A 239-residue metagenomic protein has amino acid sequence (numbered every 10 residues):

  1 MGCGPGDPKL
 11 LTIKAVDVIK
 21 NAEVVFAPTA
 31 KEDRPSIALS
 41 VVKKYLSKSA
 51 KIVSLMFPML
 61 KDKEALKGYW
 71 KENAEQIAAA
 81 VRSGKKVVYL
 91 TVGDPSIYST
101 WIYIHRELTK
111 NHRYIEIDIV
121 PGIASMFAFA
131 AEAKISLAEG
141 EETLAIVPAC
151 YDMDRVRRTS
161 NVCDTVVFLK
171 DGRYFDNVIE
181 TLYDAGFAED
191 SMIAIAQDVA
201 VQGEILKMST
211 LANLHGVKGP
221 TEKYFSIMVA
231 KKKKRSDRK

Functional and structural regions predicted by a protein language model:
M1-P8, I13-A15, K20-I115, K218 (+1 more regions): Class I S-adenosyl-L-methionine
P5-G6, A30-E32, F57, E142-Y151 (+2 more regions): Short, acidic/turn-prone active-site loops that include or flank metal/cofactor- and phosphate-binding residues
A15-V18, V41-K44, I104-E107, K134-I135 (+2 more regions): Short, solvent-exposed amphipathic alpha-helical segments in soluble enzyme and RNA/protein-processing domains
A27, S54, Y89-T91, I117-G122 (+3 more regions): General beta-strand structural signal in soluble alpha/beta enzymes
E32-P35, L60, A124-F127, F175-D176 (+1 more regions): Short gly/pro/ser/thr-enriched loop/turn and capping motifs at secondary-structure boundaries
A65-A74, E132-I135, T159-V162, L206-H215: Short, surface-exposed amphipathic charged segments that create phosphate/polyanion-binding patches used for binding
I97-V162, K233-S236: Class I SAM-dependent methyltransferase SAM-binding "motif I" and its flanking Rossmann-like core
S160-K239: A contiguous loop/helix-start segment that scaffolds small-molecule binding in enzyme catalytic cores
